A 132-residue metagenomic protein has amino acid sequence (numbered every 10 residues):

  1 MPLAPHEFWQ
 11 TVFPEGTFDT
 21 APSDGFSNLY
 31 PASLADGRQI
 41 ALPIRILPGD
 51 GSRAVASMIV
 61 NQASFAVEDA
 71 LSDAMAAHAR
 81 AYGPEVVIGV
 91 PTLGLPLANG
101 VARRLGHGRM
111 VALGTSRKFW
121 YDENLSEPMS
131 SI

Functional and structural regions predicted by a protein language model:
P2-G83: Active-site-facing substrate-recognition patch
S27, A32-G37, V90, A112-G114 (+1 more regions): Glycine-enriched loop-and-adjacent helix/strand subsegments that border the catalytic/binding cleft of enzyme cores
Y82-P84, L105-G108: Short glycine/proline-enriched coil/turn segments at helix->beta-strand junctions
P84-P91: Short glycine-rich phosphate-binding loop at a beta-alpha junction
L95-A98, W120-D122: Short active-site-adjacent helix-start/loop capping segments
P96-G106: Short Gly/Thr/Asp-enriched flexible loops that form oxyanion-binding sites at enzyme active sites
G108-I132: Short, glycine/charge-rich flexible loops or terminal/linker lids adjacent to PRPP-binding catalytic cores
